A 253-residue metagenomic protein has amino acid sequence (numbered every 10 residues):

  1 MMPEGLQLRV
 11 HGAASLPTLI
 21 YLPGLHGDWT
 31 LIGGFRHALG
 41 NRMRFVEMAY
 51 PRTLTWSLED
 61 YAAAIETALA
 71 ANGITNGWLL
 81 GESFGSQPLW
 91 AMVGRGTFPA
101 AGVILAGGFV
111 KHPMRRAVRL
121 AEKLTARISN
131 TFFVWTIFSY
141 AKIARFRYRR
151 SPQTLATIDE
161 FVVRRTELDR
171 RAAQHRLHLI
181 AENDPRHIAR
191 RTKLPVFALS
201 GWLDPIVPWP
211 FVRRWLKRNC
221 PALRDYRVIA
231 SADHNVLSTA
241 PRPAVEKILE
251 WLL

Functional and structural regions predicted by a protein language model:
E4-T55: Conserved HGGG/HGGXW glycine-rich cap/lid loop of the alpha/beta-hydrolase fold
F35-A38, K193-A232: Conserved loop-alpha-helix segment in the C-terminal half of the alpha/beta-hydrolase fold that carries the catalytic
W56-L58, Y226, A232-P241: Catalytic histidine-centered segment of alpha/beta-hydrolase-like enzymes
D60, F211, L237-W251: Post-His helix in hydrolase/transferase enzymes
D60-G77: Conserved acidic catalytic loop of the alpha/beta-hydrolase fold
L80-L89: Gly/Ala-rich beta-loop-alpha elbow adjacent to hydrolase catalytic centers
G94, F98-F132: Flexible "cap/lid" loop of the alpha/beta hydrolase fold
M114, V134-R190: Conserved alpha/beta-hydrolase catalytic His-Asp/Glu region
